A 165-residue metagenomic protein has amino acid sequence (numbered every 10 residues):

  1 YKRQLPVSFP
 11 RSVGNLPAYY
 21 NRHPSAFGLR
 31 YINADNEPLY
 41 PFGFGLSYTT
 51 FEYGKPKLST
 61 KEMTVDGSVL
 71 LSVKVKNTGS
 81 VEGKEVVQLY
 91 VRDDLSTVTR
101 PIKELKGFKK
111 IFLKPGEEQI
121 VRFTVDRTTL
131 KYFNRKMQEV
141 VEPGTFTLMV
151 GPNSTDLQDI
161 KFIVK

Functional and structural regions predicted by a protein language model:
K2-K84, Y90, L148-G151, K165: Secreted, periplasmic, or luminal enzymes acting at the cell surface/secretory milieu
S59, G107-K109, M137: Short, conserved secondary-structure segments in the cores of folded domains
V65, P115, E142-P143: Surface-exposed loops/turns
S68-L70, E118-R122, L157-D159: Intrinsic-disorder/low-complexity, polar/charged segments enriched in Ser/Thr/Lys/Arg/Asp/Glu/Gln
S80-T97, K103-L105: Short acidic, flexible loop segments centered on an aromatic residue
T97-F133: Intrinsically disordered, low-complexity Pro/Gly/Ser/Thr-rich segments with frequent PxxP/GP/PP motifs and embedded
D126-K165: Terminal connector regions
